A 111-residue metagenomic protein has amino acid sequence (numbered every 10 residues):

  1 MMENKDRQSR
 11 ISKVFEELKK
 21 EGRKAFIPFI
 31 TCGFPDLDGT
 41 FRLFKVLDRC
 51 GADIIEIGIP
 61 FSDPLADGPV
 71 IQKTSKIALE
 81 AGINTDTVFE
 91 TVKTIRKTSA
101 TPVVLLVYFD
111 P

Functional and structural regions predicted by a protein language model:
M2-I27, V92-K93: N-terminal amphipathic alpha-helix/helix-capping segment at the start of soluble metabolic enzymes
K20, R49-C50, K97-T98: Residues at the C-terminal ends
I27, D53-E56, V104: Conserved beta-strand positions in the central sheet of alpha/beta enzyme cores
P28, L47, G58: Conserved, mostly hydrophobic/aromatic
T31-G33, P60-S62, L106-D110: Active-site beta-loop-alpha junctions enriched in small/polar residues
F34-L37, A52-T85: Glycine-rich, proline-tolerant flexible connector loops at the mouths of alpha/beta enzymes
L37-V46: Short, acidic/polar
P69-P111: Glycine/small-residue-rich loop that forms an oxyanion/phosphate-binding "nest" at active or ligand-binding sites
